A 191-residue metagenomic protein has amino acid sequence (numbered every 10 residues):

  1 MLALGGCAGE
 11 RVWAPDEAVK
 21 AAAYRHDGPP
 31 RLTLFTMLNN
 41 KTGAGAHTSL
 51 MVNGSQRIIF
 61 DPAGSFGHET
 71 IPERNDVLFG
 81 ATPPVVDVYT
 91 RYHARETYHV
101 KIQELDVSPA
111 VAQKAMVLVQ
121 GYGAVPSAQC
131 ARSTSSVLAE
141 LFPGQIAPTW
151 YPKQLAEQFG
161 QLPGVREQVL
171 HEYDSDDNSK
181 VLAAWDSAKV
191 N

Functional and structural regions predicted by a protein language model:
M1, Q56-G64, A183-V190: An N-terminal domain-start capping segment
A3-G6: C-terminal motif of bacterial Sec signal peptides marking the signal peptidase cleavage site
A8-P15, K114-N191: Activation targets extended, charge/polar-rich intrinsically disordered C-terminal tails
R11-E17, R25-Y98: Glycine-rich catalytic cores of cysteine/serine-nucleophile enzymes that process amide/ester linkages in cell-envelope
T36-N39, A46-H47, T97-L105, M116-V125: Second-shell loop/turn segments in exported
G43, G80-P83, L105-A110, A124-R132: Soluble non-cytosolic domains of exported or imported proteins
F79-A81, A94-H99, D106-P109, P148-K153 (+1 more regions): A general structural signal for short secondary-structure boundary/capping elements
